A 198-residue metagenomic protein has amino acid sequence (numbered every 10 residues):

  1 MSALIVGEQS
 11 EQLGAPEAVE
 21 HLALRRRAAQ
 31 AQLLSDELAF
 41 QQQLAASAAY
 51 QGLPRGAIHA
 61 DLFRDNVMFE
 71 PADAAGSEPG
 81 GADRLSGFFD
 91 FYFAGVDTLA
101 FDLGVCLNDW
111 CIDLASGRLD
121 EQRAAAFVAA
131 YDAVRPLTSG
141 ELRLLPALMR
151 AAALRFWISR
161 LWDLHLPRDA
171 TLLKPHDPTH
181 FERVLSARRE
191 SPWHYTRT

Functional and structural regions predicted by a protein language model:
M1-E11, G140: Conserved ATP-binding subdomain of kinase catalytic cores across diverse folds
L4-E8, E37, L148: Short acidic/histidine-centered micro-motifs embedded in hydrophobic/aromatic stretches that mark compact functional
A18-A60, E70-D83: An alpha-helical support segment within catalytic cores of ATP-dependent transferases
A23, F156-T198: ATP/Mg2+ or Mg2+-diphosphate-binding catalytic cores that bind nucleotide phosphates or diphosphates via glycine-rich
N66-D102: Catalytic activation segment of kinase domains across protein kinase-like and atypical kinase folds
A100-P136, A151-P167: Active-site activation/catalytic loop segments of kinase-like enzymes and analogous catalytic loops in related
S139-M149: All-alpha amphipathic helical-bundle segments outside canonical DNA-binding/catalytic cores that form hydrophobic
